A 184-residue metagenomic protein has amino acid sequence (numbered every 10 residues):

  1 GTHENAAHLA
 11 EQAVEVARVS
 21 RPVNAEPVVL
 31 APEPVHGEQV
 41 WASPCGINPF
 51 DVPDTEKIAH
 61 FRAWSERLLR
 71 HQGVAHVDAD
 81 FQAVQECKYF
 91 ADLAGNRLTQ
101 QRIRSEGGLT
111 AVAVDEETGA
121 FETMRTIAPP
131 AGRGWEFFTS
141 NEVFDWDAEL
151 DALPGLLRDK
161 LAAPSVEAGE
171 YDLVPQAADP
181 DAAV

Functional and structural regions predicted by a protein language model:
G1-V184: Active-site bordering "gate/hinge" segments that shape substrate access to catalytic or cofactor-binding pockets
